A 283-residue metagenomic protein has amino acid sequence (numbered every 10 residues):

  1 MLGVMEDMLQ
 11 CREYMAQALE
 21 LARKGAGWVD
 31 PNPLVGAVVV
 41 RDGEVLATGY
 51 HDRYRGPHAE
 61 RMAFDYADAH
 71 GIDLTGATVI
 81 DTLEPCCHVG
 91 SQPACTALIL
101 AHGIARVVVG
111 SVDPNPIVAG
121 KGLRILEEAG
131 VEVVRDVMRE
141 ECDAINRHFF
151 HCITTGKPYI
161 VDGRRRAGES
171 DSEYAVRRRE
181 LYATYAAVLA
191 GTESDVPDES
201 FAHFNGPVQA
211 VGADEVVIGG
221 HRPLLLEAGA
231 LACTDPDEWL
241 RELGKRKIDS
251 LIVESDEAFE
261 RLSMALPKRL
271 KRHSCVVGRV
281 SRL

Functional and structural regions predicted by a protein language model:
L2-A26, V45, V89-L283: Zinc-dependent deaminase
G27-P31: Short loop/turn motifs at secondary-structure junctions and domain boundaries
P33-V35, L46: Short loop/turn microsegments at loop-to-beta-strand junctions
V35-R41, V276-V277: Short beta-strand scaffold segments in enzyme catalytic cores
V40-T48, Y54-D73: Histidine-rich, glycine-flanked metal-binding segment
Y50, P57-E60, V79-L100, I117: Local cysteine-cluster metal-coordination motifs and their immediate loop/turn environment, predominantly Fe-S cluster
R61-V89, H221-A228, R246: Mobile, glycine- and charge-enriched loop segments and immediately flanking short secondary-structure elements within
